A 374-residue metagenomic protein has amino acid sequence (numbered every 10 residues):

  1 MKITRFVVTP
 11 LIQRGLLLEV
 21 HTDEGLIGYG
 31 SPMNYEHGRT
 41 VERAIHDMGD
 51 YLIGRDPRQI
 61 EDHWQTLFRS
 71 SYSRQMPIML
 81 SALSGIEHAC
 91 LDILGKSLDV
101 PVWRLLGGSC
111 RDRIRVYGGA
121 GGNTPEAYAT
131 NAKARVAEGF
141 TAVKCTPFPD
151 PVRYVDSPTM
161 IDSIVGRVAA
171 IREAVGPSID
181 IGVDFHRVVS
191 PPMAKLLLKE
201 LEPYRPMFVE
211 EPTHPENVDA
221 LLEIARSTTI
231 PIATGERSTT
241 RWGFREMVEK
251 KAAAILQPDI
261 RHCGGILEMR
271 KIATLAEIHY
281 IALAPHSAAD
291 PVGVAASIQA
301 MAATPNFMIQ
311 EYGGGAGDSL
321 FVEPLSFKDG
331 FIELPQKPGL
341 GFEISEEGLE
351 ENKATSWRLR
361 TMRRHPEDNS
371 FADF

Functional and structural regions predicted by a protein language model:
M1-G28, M33-N34, D318, F371-F374: Structured beta-strand/loop patches that form or line metal/cofactor-binding pockets in enzymes
H21-L98, D373: Metal- or metallocofactor-binding catalytic centers and their adjacent structured scaffolds across diverse enzyme
G25, M48, I86, D99 (+7 more regions): Conserved, mostly hydrophobic/aromatic
R43-M48, D62, R205, E216-E343: Shared catalytic-loop signature of beta/alpha-barrel
L83, M160, V183-S190, E210-T213 (+3 more regions): Glycine- and other small-residue-rich loops at beta-strand/loop junctions that grip anionic moieties
E87-N123, A127: Glycine-rich, aromatic-flanked loop segments that form ligand/cofactor-binding clefts across common enzyme folds
R113-T228: Metal-dependent enolase-superfamily TIM-barrel catalytic cores that perform enediolate-based chemistry
V322-F374: C-terminal extensions of enzymes
